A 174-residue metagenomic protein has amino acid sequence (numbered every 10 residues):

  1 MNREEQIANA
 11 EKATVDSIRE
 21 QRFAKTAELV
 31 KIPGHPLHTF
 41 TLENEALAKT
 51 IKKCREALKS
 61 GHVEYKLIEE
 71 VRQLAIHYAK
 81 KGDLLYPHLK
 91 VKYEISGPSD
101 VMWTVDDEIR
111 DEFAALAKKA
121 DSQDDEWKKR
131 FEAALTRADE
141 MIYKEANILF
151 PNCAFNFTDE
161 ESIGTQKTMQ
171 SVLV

Functional and structural regions predicted by a protein language model:
M1-V174: Small-residue-biased structural context
